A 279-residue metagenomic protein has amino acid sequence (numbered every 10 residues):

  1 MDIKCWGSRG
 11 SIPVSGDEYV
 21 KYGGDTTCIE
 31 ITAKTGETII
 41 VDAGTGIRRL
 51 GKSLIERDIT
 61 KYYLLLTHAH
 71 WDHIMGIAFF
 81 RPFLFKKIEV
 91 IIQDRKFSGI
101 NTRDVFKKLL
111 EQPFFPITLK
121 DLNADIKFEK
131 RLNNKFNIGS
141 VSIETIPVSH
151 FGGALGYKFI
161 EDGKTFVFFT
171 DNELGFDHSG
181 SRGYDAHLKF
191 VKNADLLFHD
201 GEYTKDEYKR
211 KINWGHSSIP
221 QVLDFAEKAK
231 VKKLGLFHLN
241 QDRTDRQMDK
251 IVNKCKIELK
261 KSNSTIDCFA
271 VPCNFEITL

Functional and structural regions predicted by a protein language model:
M1-V167, G175-H178, H187-L188, D245-L279: Binuclear metal-dependent hydrolase catalytic cores
V41, T67, F168-T170, H199-G201 (+1 more regions): Active-site flanking residues adjacent to catalytic metal/cofactor-binding acidic residues
F176-I266: Cap/insert and terminal regions of metallo-dependent hydrolase folds
